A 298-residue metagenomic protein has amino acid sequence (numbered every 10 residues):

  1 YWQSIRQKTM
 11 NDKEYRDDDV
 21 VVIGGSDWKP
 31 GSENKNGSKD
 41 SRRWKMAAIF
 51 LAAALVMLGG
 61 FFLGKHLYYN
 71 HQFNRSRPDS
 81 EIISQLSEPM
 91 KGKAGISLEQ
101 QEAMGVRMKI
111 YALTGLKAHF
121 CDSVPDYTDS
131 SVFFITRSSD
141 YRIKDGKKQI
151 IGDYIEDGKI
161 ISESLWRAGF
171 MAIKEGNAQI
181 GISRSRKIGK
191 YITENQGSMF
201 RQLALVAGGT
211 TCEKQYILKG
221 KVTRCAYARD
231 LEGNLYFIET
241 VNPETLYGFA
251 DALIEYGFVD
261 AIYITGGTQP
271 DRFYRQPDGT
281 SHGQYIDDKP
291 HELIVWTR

Functional and structural regions predicted by a protein language model:
Y1-T9: Short, Lys/Arg-enriched N-terminal segments with co-localized hydrophobic residues within the first ~10-30 amino acids
N11-S164: Zymogen propeptides
K93, V106, W166-A168, F200 (+2 more regions): Short beta-strand-initiation
L98, C225-A228: Short, surface-exposed beta-strand/loop micro-motifs that present aromatic residues
V132-I135, G169-F170, N177-I180, L203-A204 (+4 more regions): Structural motif
T136-R137, R142-Y216: Active-site-adjacent helix-turn-beta-strand microarchitecture at beta-sheet edges that either contains or buttresses
D145-S164, I217-K221, R229, N234-D260 (+1 more regions): Conserved, well-ordered active-site substructure
